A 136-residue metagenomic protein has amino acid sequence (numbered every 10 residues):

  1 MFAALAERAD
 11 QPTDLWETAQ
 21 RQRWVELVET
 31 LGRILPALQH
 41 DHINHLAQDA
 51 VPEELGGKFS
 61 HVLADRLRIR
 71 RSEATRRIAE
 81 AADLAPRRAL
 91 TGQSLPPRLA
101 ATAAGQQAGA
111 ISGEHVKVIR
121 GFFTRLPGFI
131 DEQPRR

Functional and structural regions predicted by a protein language model:
M1-R136: Conserved C-terminal region and hinge/linker of Rieske [2Fe-2S] proteins, especially in Rieske oxygenase systems
